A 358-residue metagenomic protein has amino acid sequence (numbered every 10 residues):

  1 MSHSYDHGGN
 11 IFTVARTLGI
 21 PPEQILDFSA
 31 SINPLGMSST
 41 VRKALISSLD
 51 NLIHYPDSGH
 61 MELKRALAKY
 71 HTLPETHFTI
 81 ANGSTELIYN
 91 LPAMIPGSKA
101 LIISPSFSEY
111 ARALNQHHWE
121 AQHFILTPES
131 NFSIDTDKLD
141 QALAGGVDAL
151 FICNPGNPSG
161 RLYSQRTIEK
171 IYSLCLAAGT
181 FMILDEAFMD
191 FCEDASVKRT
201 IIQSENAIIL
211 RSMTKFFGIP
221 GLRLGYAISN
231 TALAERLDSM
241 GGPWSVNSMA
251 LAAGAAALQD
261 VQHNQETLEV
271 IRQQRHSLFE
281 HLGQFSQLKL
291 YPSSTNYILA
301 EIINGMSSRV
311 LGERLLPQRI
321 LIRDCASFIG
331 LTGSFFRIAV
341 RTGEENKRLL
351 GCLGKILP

Functional and structural regions predicted by a protein language model:
M1-H54, T180: N-terminal "arm"/small-domain region of PLP-dependent enzymes with the aminotransferase-like
M37-S38, G59, N206-Q284, L288-Y291: PLP-dependent aminotransferase class I/II
P56, A68-N90: Short loop-beta-helix segment that forms the pyridoxal 5′-phosphate
M94-N115: Conserved PLP-anchoring active-site segment centered on the Schiff-base-forming lysine
H117, A177-A178, S204, F285 (+1 more regions): Helix C-cap/helix->beta junction micro-motif
Q122, P128-D190: Active-site phosphate-binding strand-loop segment of PLP-dependent enzymes
R272, F285-Q318: Conserved PLP-binding catalytic core of the aspartate aminotransferase-like
P317-Q318, S327-P358: PLP-dependent enzyme catalytic core of the Aspartate aminotransferase-like
